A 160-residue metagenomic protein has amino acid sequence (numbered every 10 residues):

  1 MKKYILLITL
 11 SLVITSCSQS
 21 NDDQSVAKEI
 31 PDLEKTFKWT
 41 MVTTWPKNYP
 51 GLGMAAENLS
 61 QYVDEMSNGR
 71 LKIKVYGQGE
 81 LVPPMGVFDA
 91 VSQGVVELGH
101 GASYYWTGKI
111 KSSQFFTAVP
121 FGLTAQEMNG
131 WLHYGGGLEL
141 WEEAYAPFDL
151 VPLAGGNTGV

Functional and structural regions predicted by a protein language model:
M1-K38: Short, low-complexity disordered leader/linker segments with a strong preference for bacterial N-terminal type II
T40-E57, Q78-V82: Extracytoplasmic "Venus flytrap"
T40-M41, I73-V75, E97-G101, V151-G155: Structural recognition of the beta-strand scaffold that forms the well-ordered cores of secreted hydrolase catalytic
Y49-K74: Short, polar/charged alpha-helical segment
A55-L59, P83-V87, G137-W141: Stable alpha-helical elements in mature extracytoplasmic
S60-D64, S92, A102-V160: Contiguous mixed-secondary-structure segments that line small-molecule binding/active-site clefts of soluble domains
G69-L71, V87-G101: Alpha-to-beta junction loops
Y76-D89, T158: Short helix-initiation/N-cap motifs at beta->coil->alpha
